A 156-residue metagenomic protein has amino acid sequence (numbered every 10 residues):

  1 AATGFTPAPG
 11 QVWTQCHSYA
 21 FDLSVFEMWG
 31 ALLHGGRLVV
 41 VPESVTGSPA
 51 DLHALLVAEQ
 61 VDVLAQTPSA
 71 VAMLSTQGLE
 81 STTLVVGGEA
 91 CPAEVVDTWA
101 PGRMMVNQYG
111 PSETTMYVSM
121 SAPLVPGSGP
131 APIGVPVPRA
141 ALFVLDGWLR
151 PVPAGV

Functional and structural regions predicted by a protein language model:
A1-A154: Motif- and composition-driven signal specific to adenylation
